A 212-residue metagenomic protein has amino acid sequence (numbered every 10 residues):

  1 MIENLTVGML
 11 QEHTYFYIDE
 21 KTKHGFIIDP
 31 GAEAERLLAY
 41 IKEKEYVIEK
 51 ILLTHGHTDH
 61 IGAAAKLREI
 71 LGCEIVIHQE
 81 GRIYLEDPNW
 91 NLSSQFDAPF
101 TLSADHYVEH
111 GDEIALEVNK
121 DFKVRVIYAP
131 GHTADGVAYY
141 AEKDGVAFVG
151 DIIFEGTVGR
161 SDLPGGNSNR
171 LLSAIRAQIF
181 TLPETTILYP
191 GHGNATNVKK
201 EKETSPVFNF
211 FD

Functional and structural regions predicted by a protein language model:
M1-K44, A138-G150: Conserved beta-strand hairpin/beta-sheet module of binuclear metal-dependent hydrolase folds, prominently
L5, V108, A129: Hydrophobic residues at beta-strand termini and immediately following loops that shape nucleotide-binding pockets
Y17, T54, A129: Conserved S/T- and glycine-rich ATP-binding loop of Class I adenylate-forming
K21-T22, A32, T58, G81 (+4 more regions): Short, glycine/acidic-enriched loop or turn micro-motifs at the edges of active sites
F26-I28, K50-L52, V126-Y128: Short catalytic-loop micro-motif centered on adjacent basic/acidic residues
A32-K120, E203-V207: Active-site HxH/HxHxD metal-binding segment of metal-dependent hydrolases
W90, F96, N119-D212: Metallo-beta-lactamase
